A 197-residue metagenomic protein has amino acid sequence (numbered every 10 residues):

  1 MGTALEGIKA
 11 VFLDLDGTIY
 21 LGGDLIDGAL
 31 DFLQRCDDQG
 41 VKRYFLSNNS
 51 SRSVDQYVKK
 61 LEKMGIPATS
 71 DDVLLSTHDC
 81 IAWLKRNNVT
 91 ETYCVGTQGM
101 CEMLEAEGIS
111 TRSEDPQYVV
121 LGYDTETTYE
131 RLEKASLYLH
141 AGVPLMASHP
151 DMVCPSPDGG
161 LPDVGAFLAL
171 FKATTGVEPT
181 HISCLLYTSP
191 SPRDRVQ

Functional and structural regions predicted by a protein language model:
G7-G22: Asp-based phosphoryl-transfer active-site loop
K9, D71, Q117: Conserved acidic residues
L13, L33-V58, V73, E91-T97 (+1 more regions): Substrate-recognition element of Asp-dependent hydrolases with the DxDx(T/V) motif
R43, A68, E91-T92, T111 (+1 more regions): Hydrophobic anchor at the start of a short beta-strand that flanks the dinucleotide cofactor-binding loop
V54-D72, P157-K172: Substrate-recognition/cap helix-loop segment adjacent to the acidic, metal-dependent catalytic center of Asp-based
T77-V164: HAD-like small-molecule phosphatases
Y187-D194: Conserved small/polar residues in nucleotide/adenosyl-binding loops
